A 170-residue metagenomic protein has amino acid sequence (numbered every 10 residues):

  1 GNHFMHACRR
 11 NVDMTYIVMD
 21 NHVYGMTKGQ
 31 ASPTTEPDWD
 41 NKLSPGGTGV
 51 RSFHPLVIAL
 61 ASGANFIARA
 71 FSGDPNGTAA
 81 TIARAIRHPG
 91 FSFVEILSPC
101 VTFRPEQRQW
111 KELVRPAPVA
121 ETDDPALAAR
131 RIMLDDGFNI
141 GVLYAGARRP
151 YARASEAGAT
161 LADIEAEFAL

Functional and structural regions predicted by a protein language model:
G1-G25, A80: Thiamine diphosphate
A7-R9, I58-A61, A85-H88, I132-D136: Solvent-exposed alpha-helices and their adjacent loops that cap or buttress functional pockets in soluble metabolic
T15-D20, E95-L97, L143-A145: Short beta-strand segments
G25-T27, N76-T78, V94, V101-E106 (+1 more regions): Short acidic/glycine-rich loop or secondary-structure boundary segments that cap or lie
Q30-P37, P75, I82-R87, F91 (+1 more regions): Short, surface-exposed, charged loop/turn segments at secondary-structure junctions
S32-A85: Conserved thiamine diphosphate
P99-L170: Flexible, low-complexity linker and terminal segments
